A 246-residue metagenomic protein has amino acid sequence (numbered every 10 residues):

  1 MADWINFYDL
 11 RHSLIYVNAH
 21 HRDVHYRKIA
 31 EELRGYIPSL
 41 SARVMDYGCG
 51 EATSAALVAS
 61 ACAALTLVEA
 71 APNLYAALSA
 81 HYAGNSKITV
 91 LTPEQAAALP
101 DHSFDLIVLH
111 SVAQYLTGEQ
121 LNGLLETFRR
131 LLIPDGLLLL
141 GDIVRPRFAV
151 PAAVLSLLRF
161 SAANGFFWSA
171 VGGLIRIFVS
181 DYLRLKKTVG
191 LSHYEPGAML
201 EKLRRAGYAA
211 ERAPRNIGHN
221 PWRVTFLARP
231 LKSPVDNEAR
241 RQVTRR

Functional and structural regions predicted by a protein language model:
M1-I37, G50-S86, T92-A98, L139-R246: Class I (Rossmann-like) S-adenosyl-L-methionine-dependent methyltransferase catalytic domain, capturing the SAM-binding
S41-G50: Conserved class I S-adenosyl-L-methionine
A42, A63, D105: Conserved acidic residues
V108: A conserved beta-strand element that flanks and buttresses the S-adenosyl-L-methionine
S111-Y115: Short catalytic micro-motifs in class I SAM-dependent methyltransferases
T117-E119, F148: Short N-terminal helix/helix-N-cap motif within the alpha/beta-hydrolase-1
N122-P134: A short glycine-rich, Lys/Arg-flanked "PGG" loop and its adjoining helix->strand segment in the class I
